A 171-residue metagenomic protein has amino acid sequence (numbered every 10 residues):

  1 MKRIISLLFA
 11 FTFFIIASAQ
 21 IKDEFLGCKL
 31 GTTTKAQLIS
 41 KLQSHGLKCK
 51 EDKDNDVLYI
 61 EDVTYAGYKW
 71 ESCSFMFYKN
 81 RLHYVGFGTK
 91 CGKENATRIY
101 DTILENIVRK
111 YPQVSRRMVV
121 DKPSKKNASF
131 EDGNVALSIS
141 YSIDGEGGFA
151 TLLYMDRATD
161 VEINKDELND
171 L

Functional and structural regions predicted by a protein language model:
I4-I15: Sec-dependent N-terminal signal peptides
I5, D52, V63-T64: Hydrophobic alpha-helical segments, principally membrane-spanning helices and signal/leader peptides
F9-F11, Y65, V120, S129: Generic marker of residues within folded, mature protein domains
Q20-D56, F87-L171: Non-cytosolic coordination micro-motifs
I60-I103: Mid-chain, structured segments of secreted extracytoplasmic proteins
